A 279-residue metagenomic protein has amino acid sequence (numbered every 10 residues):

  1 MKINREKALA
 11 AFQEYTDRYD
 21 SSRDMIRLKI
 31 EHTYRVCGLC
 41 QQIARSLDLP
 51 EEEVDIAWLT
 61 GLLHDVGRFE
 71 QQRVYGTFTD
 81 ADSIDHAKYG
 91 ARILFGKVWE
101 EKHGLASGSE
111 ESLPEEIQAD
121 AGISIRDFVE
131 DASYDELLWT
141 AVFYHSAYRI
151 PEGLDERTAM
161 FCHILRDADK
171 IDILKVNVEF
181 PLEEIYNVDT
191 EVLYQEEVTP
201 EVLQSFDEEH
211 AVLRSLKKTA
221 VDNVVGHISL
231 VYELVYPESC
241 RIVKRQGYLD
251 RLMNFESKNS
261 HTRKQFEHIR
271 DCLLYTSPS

Functional and structural regions predicted by a protein language model:
K2-E14: Extreme N-terminal tail/first-helix region
A11-R35, G67-D80: Active-site flanking loop/helix segments enriched in acidic
I26-L59: Alpha-helical phosphate/pyrophosphate-handling elements in metalloenzyme active cores
L39, I43, Q265, I269-C272: A ubiquitous structural signal for well-ordered alpha-helices
L49, E53-V231: Divalent metal-dependent catalytic cores for phosphoryl transfer on phosphate-bearing substrates
N223-H268: C-terminal accessory regions appended to core domains
Y275-S279: Conserved small/polar residues in nucleotide/adenosyl-binding loops
